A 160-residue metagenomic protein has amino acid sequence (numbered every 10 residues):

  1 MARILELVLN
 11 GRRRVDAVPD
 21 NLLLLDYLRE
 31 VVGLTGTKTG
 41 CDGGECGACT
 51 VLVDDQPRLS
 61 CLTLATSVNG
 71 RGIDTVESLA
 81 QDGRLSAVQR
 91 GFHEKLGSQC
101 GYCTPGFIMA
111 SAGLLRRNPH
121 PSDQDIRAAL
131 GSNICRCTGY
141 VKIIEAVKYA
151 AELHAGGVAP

Functional and structural regions predicted by a protein language model:
M1-P160: Signature of N-terminal electron-transfer/Fe-S-associated modules in redox systems
